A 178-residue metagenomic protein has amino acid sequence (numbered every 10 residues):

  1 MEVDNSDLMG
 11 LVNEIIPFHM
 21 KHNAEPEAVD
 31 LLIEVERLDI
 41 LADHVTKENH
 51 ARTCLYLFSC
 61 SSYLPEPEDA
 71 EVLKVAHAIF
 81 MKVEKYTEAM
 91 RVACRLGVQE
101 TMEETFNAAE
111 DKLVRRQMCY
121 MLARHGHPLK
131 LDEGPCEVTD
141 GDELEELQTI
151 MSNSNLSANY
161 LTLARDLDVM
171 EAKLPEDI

Functional and structural regions predicted by a protein language model:
M1-I178: Extended alpha-helical assembly domains of large eukaryotic scaffold proteins
